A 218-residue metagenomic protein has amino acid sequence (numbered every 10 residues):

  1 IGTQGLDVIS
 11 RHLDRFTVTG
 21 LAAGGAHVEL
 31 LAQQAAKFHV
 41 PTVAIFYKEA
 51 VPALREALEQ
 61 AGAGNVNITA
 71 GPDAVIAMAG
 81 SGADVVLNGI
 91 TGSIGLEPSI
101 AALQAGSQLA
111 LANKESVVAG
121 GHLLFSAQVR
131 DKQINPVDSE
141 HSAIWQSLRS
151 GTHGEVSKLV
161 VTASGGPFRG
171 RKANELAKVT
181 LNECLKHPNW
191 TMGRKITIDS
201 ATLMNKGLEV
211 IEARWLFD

Functional and structural regions predicted by a protein language model:
I1-V43: N-terminal Rossmann-like dinucleotide-binding module
D7-L13, L30-Q34, V117-K132, S147-S150: Active-site-proximal loop->helix
A35, V43, V86, G106 (+2 more regions): Residue-level signal for inorganic ion chemistry
H39-P41, G62-V66, A105-Q108, R130-K132: A short helix->loop->beta-strand "cap" motif at the edges of active sites that frequently abuts
L54, G89-A105, N113-K132: Rossmann-fold NAD(P)-binding glycine/threonine-rich loop
R55-D84, I90-G95: A structured beta-alpha segment of the ubiquitous adenosine-cofactor-binding alpha/beta core
L124-H141, K158-L159: Rossmann-fold dehydrogenase core element
H141-N205: Conserved anion/nucleotide-ligand pocket segment
